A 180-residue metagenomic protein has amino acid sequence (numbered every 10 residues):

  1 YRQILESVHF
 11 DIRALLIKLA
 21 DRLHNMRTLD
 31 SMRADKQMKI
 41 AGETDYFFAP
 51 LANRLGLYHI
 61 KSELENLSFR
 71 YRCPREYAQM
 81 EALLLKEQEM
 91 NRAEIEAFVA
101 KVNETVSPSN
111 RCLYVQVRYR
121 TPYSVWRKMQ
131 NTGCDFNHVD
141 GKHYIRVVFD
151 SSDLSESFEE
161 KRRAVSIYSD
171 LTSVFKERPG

Functional and structural regions predicted by a protein language model:
Y1-D11, L15, R22-G180: Nucleic-acid processing machinery
